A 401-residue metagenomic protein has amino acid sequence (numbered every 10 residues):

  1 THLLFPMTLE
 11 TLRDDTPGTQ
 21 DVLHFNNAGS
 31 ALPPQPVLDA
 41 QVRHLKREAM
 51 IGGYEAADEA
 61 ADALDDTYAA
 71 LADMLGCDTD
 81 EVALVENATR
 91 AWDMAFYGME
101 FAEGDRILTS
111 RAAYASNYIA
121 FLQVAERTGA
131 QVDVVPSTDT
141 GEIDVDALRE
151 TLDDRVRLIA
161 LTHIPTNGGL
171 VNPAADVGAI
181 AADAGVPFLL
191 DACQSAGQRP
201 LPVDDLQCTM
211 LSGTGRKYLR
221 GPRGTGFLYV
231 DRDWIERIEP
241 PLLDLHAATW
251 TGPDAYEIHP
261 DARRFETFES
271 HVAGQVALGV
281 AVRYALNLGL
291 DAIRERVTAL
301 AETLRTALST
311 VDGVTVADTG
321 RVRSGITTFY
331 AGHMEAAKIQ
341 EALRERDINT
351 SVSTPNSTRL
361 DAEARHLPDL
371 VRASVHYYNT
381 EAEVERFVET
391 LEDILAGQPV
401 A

Functional and structural regions predicted by a protein language model:
H2-A401: Pyridoxal 5′-phosphate
